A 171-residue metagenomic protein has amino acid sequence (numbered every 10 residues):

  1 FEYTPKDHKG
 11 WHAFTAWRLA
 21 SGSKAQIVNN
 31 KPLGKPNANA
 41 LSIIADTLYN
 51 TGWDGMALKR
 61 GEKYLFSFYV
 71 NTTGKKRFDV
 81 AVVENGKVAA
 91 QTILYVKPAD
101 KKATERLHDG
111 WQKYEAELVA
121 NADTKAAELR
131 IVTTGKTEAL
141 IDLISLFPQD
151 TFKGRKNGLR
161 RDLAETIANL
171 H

Functional and structural regions predicted by a protein language model:
F1-L170: Extracellular and organelle-lumenal recognition/adhesion modules and their flexible linkers in secreted
